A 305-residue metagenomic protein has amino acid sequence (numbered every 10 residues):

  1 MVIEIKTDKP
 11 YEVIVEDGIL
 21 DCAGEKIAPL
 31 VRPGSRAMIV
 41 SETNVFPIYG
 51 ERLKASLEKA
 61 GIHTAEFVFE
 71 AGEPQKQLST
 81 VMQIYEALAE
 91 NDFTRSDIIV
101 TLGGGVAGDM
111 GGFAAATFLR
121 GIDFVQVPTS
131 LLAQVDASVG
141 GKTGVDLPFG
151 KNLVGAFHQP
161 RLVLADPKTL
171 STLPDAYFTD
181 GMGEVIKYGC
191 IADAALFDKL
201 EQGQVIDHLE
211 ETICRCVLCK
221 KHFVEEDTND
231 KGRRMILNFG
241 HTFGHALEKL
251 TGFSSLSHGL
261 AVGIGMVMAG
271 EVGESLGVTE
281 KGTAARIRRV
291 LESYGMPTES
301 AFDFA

Functional and structural regions predicted by a protein language model:
M1-D97: ATP/NTP phosphate-donor binding region
I14, F113-G203: A glycine/threonine-rich phosphate-anchoring loop and its flanking beta-alpha core in nucleotide/phosphate-binding
A71-G72, L102-G104, F239-G240: Glycine-rich beta-strand-to-loop/alpha-helix junction loops that act as flexible
I84, G111-A115, V185, L247 (+1 more regions): Buried hydrophobic packing segments
Y85-L102, G111-Q126: Non-catalytic interfacial helical region
V106-F113, Q134-V135, H245-A246: Short glycine/serine/threonine-rich phosphate/pyrophosphate-binding segments that cradle anionic phosphate groups
D198-F304: Active-site segments that bind and position negatively charged phosphate/pyrophosphate groups
